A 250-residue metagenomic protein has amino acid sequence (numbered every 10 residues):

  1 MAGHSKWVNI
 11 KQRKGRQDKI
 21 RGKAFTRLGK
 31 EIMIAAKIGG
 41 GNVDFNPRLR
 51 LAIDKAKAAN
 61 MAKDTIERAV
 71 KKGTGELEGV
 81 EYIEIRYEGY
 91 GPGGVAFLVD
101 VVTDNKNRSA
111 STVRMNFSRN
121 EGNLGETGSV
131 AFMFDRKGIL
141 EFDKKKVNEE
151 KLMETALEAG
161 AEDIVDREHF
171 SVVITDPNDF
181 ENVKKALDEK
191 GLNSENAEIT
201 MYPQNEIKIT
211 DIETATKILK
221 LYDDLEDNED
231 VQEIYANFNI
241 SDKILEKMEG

Functional and structural regions predicted by a protein language model:
M1-G125, S129-I139, G250: N-terminal cationic and glycine-rich segments that engage phosphates or anionic surfaces
I139-G250: Positively charged, low-complexity, intrinsically disordered RNA-binding extensions
